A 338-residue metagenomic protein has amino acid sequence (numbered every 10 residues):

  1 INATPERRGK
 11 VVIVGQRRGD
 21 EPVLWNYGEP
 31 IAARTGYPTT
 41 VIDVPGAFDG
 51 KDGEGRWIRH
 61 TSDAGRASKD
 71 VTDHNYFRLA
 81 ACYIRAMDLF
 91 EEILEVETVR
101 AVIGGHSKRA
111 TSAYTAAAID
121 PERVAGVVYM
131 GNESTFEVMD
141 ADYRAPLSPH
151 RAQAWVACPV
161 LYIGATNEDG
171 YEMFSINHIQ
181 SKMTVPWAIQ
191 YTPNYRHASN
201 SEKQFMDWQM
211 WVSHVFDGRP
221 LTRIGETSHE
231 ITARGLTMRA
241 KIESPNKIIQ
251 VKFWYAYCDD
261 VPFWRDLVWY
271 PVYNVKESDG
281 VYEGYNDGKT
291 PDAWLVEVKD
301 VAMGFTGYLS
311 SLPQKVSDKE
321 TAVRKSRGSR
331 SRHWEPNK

Functional and structural regions predicted by a protein language model:
I1-G9: N-terminal cap/lid segment of alpha/beta-hydrolase-fold proteins
V14-A81, T135-A141: Cap/lid segment of the alpha/beta-hydrolase catalytic domain
S62-S107, I119, R123: Gly/Ser-rich "nucleophile elbow"/oxyanion-hole loop immediately N-terminal to the catalytic nucleophile in hydrolases
I103-G105, M130, I163: Short beta-strand immediately N-terminal to the catalytic nucleophile in serine-hydrolase-like folds
E122-S134: A conserved short beta-strand
E137-M183, R196: The feature captures the conserved acid-bearing segment of alpha/beta-hydrolase catalytic domains
M183-N200: Catalytic histidine neighborhood in serine/cysteine hydrolases with alpha/beta-hydrolase-type architecture
K203, M210-Y255, P271-V281: Surface beta-strand/loop "capping" patches
